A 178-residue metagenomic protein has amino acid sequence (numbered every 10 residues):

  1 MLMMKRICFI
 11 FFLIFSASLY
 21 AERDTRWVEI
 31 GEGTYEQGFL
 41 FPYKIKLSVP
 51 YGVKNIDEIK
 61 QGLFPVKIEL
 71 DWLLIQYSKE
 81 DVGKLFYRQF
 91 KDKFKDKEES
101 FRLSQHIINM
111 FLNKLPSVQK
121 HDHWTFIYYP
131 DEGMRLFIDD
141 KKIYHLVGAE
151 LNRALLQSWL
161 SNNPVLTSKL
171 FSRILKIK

Functional and structural regions predicted by a protein language model:
M1-M3: Short, Lys/Arg-enriched N-terminal segments with co-localized hydrophobic residues within the first ~10-30 amino acids
K5-I10: Sec-dependent signal peptide recognition, specifically the positively charged N-region followed immediately by
S16-A17: N-terminal signal peptide c-region/cleavage motif recognized by signal peptidases
A21-K178: Terminal leader/tail segments of proteins
